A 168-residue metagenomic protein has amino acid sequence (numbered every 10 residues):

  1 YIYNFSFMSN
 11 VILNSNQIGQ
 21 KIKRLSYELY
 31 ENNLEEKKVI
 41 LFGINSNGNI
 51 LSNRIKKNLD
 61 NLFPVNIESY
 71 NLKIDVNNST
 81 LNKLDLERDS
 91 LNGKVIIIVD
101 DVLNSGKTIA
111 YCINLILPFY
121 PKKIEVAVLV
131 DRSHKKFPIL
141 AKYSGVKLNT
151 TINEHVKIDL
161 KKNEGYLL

Functional and structural regions predicted by a protein language model:
F5-K37: Active-site-facing substrate-recognition patch
V11, N114-L168: PRPP-dependent phosphoribosyltransferase catalytic core
I18, L41, I124: Residue-level signature of catalytic and energy-coupling elements of molecular machines, predominantly ATP/GTP-dependent
I22, N53, K57-V95, K107-A110 (+2 more regions): Short, glycine/charge-rich flexible loops or terminal/linker lids adjacent to PRPP-binding catalytic cores
Y27, E31, N53, K57-N61 (+2 more regions): Short, well-ordered alpha-helices that flank and scaffold nucleotide-derived cofactor binding pockets
E35-N45: Short glycine-rich phosphate-binding loop at a beta-alpha junction
K38, N66-E68, V95, K123-V126: Residues at the starts of beta-strands that form the adenosine-phosphate
V95-K123: Internal catalytic or translocation cores that form aromatic/hydrophobic pockets or channels for amphipathic metabolites
